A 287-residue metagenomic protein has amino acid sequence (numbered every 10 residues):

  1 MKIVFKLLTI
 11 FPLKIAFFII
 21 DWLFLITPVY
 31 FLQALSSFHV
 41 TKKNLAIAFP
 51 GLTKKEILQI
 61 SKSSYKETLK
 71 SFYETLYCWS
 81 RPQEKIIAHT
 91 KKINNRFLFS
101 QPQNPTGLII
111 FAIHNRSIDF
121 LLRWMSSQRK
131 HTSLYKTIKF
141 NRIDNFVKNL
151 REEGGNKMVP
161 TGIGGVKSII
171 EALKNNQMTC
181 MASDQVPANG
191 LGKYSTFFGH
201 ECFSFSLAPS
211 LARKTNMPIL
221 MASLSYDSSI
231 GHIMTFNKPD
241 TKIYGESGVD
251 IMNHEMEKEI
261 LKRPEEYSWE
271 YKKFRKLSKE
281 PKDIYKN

Functional and structural regions predicted by a protein language model:
M1-I109, K148-N149: Membrane-anchoring hydrophobic helices of lipid-metabolizing enzymes
I3, T41, L121, F146-V147 (+3 more regions): Hydrophobic alpha-helical segments typical of transmembrane helices and their membrane-interface/capping positions
S36-V40, T137-N141, E201-F205: Active-site metal-coordination segments of metallo-dependent hydrolases
K55, Q59-K62, S100-N104, Q128 (+1 more regions): Non-catalytic C-terminal accessory region of glycerolipid acyltransferases and related lyso-lipid remodeling enzymes
T75-L76, H114-R116, E259-P264: Juxtamembrane/interfacial segments around transmembrane helices
T106-I163, G190-G192, T196: Catalytic core of membrane glycerolipid acyltransferases/transacylases, capturing the structured, soluble-facing
